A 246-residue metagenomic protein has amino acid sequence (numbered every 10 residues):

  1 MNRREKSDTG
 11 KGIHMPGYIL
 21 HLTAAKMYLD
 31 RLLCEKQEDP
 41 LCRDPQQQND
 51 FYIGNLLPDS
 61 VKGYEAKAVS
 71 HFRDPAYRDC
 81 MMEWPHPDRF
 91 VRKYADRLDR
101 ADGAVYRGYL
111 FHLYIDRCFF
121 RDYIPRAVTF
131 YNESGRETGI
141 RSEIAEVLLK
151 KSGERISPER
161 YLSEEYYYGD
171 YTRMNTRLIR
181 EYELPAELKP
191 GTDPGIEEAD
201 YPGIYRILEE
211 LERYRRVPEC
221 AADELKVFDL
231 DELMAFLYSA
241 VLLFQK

Functional and structural regions predicted by a protein language model:
R3-K246: N-terminal leader/auxiliary helical segments
